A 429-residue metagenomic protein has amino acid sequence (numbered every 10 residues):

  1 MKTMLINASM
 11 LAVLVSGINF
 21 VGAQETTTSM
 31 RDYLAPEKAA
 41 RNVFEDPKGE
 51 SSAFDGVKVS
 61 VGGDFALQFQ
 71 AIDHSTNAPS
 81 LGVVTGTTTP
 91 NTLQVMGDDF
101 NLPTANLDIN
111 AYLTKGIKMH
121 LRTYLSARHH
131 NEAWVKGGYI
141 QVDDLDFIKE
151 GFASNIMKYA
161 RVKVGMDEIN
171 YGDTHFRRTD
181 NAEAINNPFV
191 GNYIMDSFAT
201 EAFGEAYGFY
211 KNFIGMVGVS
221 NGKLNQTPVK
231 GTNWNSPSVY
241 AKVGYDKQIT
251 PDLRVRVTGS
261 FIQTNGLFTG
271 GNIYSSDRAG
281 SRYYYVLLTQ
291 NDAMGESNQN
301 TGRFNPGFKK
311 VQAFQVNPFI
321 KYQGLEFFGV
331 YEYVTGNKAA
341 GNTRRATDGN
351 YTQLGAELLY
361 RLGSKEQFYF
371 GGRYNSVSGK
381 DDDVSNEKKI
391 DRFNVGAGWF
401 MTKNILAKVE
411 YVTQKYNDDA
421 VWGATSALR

Functional and structural regions predicted by a protein language model:
M1-A8, Q24-Y33, L121, G218 (+2 more regions): N-terminal start-of-domain structural block
K2-A66, D73-A78, E150-F152: N-terminal periplasmic/intermembrane-space "pro-region" immediately following the signal or transit peptide
S16, R128-H130, E150, N225-V229 (+3 more regions): A generic structural signal for short coil/turn motifs at secondary-structure boundaries
E25-A35, T92-Q94, Y139-V142, V255-Q263 (+1 more regions): Outer-membrane beta-barrel pore domains
E50-D73, T89, Q94-N225, T232-R256 (+5 more regions): Outer membrane beta-barrel
F69-D98, E296-G307: Outer-membrane beta-barrel transmembrane domain signature of Gram-negative proteins, especially the mid-to-C-terminal
N77-P79, R177-D180, G423: Short, glycine/charged-enriched secondary-structure capping and boundary segments
